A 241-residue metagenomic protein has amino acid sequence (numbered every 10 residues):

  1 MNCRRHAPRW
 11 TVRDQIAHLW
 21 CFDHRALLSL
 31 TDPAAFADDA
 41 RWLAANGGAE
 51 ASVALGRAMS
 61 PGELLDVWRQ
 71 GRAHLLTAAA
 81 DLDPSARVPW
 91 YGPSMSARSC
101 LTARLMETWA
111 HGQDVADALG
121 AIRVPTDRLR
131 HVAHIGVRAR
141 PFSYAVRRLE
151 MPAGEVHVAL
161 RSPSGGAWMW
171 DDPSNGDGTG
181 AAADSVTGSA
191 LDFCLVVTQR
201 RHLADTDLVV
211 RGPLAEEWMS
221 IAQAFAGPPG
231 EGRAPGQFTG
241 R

Functional and structural regions predicted by a protein language model:
N2-F22, S52-L64, P89-E107, R128-V132: Alpha-helical scaffold segments that form or flank carboxylate-/histidine-based iron centers
W10, H18, A26, D66-Q70 (+3 more regions): Broad hydrophobic/π-residue packing in well-ordered secondary structure
I16, L65, R69, L76 (+2 more regions): Non-transmembrane alpha-helical segments in soluble domains of secreted/periplasmic/extracellular proteins
L19, D23, R72, A190: Short amphipathic alpha-helical/adjacent loop interface patches that line ligand and macromolecule-binding sites
D23-H24, R201: Residue-level detector of secondary-structure transition/capping positions
H24-D81, R128: Short, helix-capping/interhelical loops that line the mouth of catalytic, cofactor-, or ligand-binding pockets
T31-W42, D81-R241: Structured surface interface patches that mediate subunit assembly and partner/cofactor docking
